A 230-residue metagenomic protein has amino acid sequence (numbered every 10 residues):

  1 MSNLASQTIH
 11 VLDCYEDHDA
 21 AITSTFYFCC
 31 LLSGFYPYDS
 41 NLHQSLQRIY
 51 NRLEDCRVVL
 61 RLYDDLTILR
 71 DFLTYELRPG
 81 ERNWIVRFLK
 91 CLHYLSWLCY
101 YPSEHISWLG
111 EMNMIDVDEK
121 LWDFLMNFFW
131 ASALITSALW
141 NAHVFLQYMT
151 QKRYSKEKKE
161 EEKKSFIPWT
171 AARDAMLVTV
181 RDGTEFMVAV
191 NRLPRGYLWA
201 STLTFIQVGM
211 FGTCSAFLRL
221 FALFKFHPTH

Functional and structural regions predicted by a protein language model:
M1-R181, M187-H230: Glycine-rich, hydrophobic membrane-spanning regions of integral membrane proteins that mediate transport
